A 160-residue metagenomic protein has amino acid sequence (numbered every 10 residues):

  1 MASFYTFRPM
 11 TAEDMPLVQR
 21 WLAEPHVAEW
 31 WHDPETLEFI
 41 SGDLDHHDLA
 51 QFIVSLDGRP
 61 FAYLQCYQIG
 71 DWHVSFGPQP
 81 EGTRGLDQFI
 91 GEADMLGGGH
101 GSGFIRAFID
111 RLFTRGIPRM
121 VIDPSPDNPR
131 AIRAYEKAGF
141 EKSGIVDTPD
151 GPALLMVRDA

Functional and structural regions predicted by a protein language model:
M1-E13: Conserved N-terminal entry element of GNAT/NAT acetyltransferase domains
R20-P34: Helix-loop element at the rim of GNAT/NAT acetyltransferase active sites that forms part of the acceptor-substrate
W31-I53: Active-site rim helix/loop that mediates acceptor-substrate recognition in acyltransferases
I53, R59-G70, G85: Conserved beta-strand in the GNAT
Q68-D87, A93-G97: Conserved acyl-donor/pantetheine-binding loop and adjacent beta-alpha core of acyl/acetyltransferases and related
G91, G97-R111, R133-K137: Conserved acetyl-CoA-binding loop-helix of GNAT-fold acetyltransferases
L112-P124: Conserved GNAT acetyl-CoA-binding A-motif
I122-I132, T148-P152, D159-A160: Conserved beta-strand-loop-alpha-helix junction that forms the acyl-donor binding cleft
